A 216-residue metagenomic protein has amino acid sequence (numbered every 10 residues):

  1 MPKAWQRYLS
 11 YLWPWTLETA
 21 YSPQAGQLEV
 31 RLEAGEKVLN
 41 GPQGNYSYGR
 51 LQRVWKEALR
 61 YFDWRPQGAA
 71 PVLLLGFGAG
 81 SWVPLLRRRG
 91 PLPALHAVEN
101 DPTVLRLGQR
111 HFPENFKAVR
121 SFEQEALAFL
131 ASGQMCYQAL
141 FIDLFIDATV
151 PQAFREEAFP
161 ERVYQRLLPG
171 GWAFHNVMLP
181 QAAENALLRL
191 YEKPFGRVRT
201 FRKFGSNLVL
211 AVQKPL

Functional and structural regions predicted by a protein language model:
M1-K37: N-terminal auxiliary segments of SAM/dcSAM-dependent transferases
W15, S22-Q24, Q181-L216: Class I S-adenosyl-L-methionine
A20, V30-L32, G76, R199-K203: Short beta-strand
G26, N40, F141-I146, R166-L168 (+1 more regions): Soluble, non-transmembrane catalytic domains of enzymes that act on hydrophobic metabolites at membranes
E33-P42, L140: Short, basic/glycine-rich phosphate-binding loops at helix/coil junctions that contact nucleotide phosphates
N45-Y48, L216: Short, surface-exposed beta-strand-loop junctions and turns on beta-sheet-rich folds
Q52-R166, A182-A183, K203-N207: The AdoMet/dcAdoMet-binding core of the Class I SAM-like
G170-V177: Conserved beta-strand signature within the Rossmann-like core of class I S-adenosyl-L-methionine
